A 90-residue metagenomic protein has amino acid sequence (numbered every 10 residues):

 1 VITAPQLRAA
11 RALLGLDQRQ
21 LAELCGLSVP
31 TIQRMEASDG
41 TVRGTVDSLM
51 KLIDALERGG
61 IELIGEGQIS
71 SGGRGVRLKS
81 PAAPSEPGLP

Functional and structural regions predicted by a protein language model:
V1-I2: A detector for short, charged/polar N-terminal pre-domain segments
Q6, T31-R34, G75: Residue-level recognition of specific faces of alpha-helices
L7-Q20, P81: Short basic helix-loop element that most often maps to the first helix and adjoining turn of HTH DNA-binding modules
A9, E23, R34, D54: DNA-binding alpha-helical recognition surfaces that contact promoter or target DNA
C25-G26, V46-L63: DNA major-groove recognition helix of helix-turn-helix/homeodomain DNA-binding modules
G26-G44: Recognition helix of helix-turn-helix/homeodomain-like DNA-binding domains that insert into the DNA major groove
I61-P90: Helix-turn-helix/homeodomain-like alpha-helical modules used for DNA recognition and transcription-factor dimerization
